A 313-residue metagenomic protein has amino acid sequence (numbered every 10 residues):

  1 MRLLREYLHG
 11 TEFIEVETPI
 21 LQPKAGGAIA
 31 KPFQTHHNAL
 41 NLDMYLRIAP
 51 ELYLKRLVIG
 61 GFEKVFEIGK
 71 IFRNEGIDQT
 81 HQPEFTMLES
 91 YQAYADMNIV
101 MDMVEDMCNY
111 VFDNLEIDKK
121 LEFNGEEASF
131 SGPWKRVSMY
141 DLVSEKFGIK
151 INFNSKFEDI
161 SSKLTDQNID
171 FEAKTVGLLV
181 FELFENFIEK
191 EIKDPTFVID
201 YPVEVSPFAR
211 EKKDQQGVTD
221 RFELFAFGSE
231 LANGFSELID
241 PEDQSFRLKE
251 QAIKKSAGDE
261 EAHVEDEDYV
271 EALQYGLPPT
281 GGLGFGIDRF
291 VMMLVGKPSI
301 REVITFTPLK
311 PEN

Functional and structural regions predicted by a protein language model:
M1: Histidine-anchored, small-residue-rich loop motif
E17-L21, E116-E127: Short, glycine/acidic-rich hinge or "gate" loops at secondary-structure transitions that mediate conformational
P19-I99, M103-Y110, A128, P133-N313: A translation/RNA-centric and nucleic-acid-associated enzymatic feature enriched in Class II aminoacyl-tRNA synthetases
